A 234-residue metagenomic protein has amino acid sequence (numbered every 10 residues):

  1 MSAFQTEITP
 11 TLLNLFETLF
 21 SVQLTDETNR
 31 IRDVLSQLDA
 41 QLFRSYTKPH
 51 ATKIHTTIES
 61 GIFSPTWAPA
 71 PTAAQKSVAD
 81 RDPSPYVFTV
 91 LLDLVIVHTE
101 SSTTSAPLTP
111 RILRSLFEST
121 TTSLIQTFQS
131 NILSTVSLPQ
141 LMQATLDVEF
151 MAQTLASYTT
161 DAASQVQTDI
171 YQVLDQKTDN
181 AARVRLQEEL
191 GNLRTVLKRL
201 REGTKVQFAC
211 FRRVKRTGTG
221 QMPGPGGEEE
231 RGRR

Functional and structural regions predicted by a protein language model:
M1-R234: Extended alpha-helical "rod" scaffolds
